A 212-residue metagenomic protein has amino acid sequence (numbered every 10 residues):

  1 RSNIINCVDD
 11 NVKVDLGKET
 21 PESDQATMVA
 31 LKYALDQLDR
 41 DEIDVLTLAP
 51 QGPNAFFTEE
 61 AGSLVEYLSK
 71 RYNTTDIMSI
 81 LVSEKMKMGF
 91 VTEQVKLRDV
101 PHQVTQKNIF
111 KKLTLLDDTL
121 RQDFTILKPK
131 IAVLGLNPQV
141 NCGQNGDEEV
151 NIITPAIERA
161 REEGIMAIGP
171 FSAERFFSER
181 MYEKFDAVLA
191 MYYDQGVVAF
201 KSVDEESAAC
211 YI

Functional and structural regions predicted by a protein language model:
R1-I212: Anion-binding alpha/beta catalytic cores of soluble intermediary-metabolism enzymes, centered on
